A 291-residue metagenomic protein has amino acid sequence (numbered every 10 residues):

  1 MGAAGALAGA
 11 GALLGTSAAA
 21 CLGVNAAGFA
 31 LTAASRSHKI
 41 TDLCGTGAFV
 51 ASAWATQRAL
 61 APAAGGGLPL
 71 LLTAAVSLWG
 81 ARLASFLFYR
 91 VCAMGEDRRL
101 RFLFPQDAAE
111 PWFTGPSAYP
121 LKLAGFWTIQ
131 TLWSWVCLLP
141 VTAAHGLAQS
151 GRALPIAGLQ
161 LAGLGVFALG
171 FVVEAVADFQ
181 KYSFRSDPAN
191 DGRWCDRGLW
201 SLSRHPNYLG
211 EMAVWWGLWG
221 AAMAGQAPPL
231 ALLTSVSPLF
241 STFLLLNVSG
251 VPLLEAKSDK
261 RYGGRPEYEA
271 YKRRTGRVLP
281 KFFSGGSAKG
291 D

Functional and structural regions predicted by a protein language model:
M1-A8: N-terminal mitochondrial targeting presequence
G9-N25, A48-L83, L87, S134-Q180 (+1 more regions): Hydrophobic transmembrane alpha-helices
A30-K39, R58-A63: Short, hydrophobic transmembrane alpha-helix segments
A34-H38, L87-M94, G250, L254-E255: Helix-to-loop transition at the C-terminal end of transmembrane segments
S35-A51, A93-G125, R193-W200: Juxtamembrane helix-capping/reentrant segments at transmembrane boundaries
I40-L43, P120-S134, R204-E211: Select subsegments of transmembrane alpha-helices in polytopic membrane proteins, especially boundary-proximal
R99-G151, Q160-F167: PAPS-dependent sulfotransferase catalytic domain
